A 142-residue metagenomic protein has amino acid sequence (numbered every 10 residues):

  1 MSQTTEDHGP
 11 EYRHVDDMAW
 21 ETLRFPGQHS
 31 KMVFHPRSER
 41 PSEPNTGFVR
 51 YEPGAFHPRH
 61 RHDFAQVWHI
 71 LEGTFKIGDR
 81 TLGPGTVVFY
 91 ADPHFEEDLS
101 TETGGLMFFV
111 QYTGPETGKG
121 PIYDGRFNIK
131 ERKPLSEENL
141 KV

Functional and structural regions predicted by a protein language model:
M1-E43, D124-V142: A short, N-terminal "cap"/entry segment at the start of jelly-roll beta-barrel domains of the cupin/DSBH fold
K31-P36, P44-R61, A91-H94: Conserved short histidine dyad/triad with adjacent acidic residue
G47-Y51, L71-G73, V87, L106-V110: Short, well-ordered beta-strand segments in beta-rich or mixed alpha/beta enzyme and ligand-binding folds
P53, H62-I77: Glycine- and acidic-residue-biased ligand/ion/polar-headgroup-sensing regions
A55, T86, H94, T103-G105: Surface-exposed loop/turn positions
F56-H62, G78-R80, D98-T101: Short histidine-centered beta-strand/loop micro-motifs that create catalytic or ligand/metal-coordination sites
I77-E97: Short acidic-glycine-tyrosine-enriched beta hairpin
E97, E102-V142: Double-stranded beta-helix
